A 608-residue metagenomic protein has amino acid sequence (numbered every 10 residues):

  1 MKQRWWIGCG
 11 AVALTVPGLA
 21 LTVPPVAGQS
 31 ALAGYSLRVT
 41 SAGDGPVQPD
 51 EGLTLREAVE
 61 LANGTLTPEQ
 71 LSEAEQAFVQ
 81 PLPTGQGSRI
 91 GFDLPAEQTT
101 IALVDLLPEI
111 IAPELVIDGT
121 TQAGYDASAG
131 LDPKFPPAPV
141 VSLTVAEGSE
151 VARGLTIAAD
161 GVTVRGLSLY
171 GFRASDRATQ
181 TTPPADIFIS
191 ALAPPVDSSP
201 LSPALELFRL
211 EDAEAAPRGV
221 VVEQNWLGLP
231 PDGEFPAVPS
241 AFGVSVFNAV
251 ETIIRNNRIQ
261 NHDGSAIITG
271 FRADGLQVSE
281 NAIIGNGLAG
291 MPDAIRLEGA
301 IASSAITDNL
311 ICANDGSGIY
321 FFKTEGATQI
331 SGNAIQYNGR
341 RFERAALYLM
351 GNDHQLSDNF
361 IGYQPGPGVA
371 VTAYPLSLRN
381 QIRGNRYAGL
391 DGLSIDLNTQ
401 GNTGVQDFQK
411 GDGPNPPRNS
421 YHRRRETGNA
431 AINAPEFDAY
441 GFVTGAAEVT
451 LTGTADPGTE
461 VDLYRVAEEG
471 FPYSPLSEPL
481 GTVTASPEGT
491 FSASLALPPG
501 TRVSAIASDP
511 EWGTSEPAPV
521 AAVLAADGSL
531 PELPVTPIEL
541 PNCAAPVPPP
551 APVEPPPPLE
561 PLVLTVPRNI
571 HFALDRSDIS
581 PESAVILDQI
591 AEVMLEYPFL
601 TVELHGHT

Functional and structural regions predicted by a protein language model:
A20-R218, P239, G362-Q364, A373 (+5 more regions): N-terminal, post-signal-peptide segments of secreted/periplasmic proteins
S88, L115, V162, T252 (+4 more regions): Short beta-strand/loop motifs in extracellular/secreted proteins, especially within beta-sandwich accessory domains
I117, T163-V164, V221-E223, T252-R255 (+8 more regions): All-beta strand scaffolds that present successive hydrophobic residues in beta-strands
V151-R153, R173-Q180, P231-F242, D263-T269 (+5 more regions): Short glycine/acidic-rich loop motifs that flank beta-strands on beta-rich extracellular proteins
D509-S515: Short acidic/polar inter-strand loop motif in beta-rich domains
P531-V602: Periplasmic peptidoglycan-binding/tethering modules of Gram-negative envelope proteins
H605-T608: Periplasmic OmpA-like peptidoglycan-binding domain that tethers envelope proteins to the cell wall
